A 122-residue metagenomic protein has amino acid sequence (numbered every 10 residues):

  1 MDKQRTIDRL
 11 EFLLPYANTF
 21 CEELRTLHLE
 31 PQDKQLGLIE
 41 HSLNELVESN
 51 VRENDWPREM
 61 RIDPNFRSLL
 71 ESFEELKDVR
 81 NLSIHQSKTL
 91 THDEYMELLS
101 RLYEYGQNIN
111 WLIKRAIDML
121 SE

Functional and structural regions predicted by a protein language model:
M1-E59, E75, K114-E122: Amphipathic alpha-helical interface elements
M60, P64-E122: Charge-enriched, short contiguous segments at helix-coil
